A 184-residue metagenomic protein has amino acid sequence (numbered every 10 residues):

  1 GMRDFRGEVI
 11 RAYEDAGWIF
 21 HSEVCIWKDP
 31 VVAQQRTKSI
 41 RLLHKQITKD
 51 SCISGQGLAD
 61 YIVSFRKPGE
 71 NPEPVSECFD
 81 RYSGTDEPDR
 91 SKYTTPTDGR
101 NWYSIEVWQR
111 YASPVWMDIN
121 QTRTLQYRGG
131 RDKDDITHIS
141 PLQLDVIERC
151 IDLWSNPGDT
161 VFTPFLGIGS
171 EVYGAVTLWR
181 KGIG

Functional and structural regions predicted by a protein language model:
G1-G184: Core catalytic lobe of class I
